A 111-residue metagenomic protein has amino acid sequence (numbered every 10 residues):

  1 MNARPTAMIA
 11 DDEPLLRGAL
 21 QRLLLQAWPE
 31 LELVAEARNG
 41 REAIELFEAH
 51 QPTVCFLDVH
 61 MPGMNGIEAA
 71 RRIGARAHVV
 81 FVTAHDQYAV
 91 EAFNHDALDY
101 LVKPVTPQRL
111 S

Functional and structural regions predicted by a protein language model:
M1-N2, I73: Short, flexible hinge/linker loops that cap or flank conserved catalytic cores
N2-P5, E13-A35: Two-component/phosphorelay signaling modules centered on CheY-like receiver
M8, R38, M64: Short glycine/serine/threonine-biased micro-segments
A10, L33, H78-V79: A generic secondary-structure micro-motif detector that highlights 1-2 residue hydrophobic/ambivalent hotspots embedded
A10-D11, A37, C55: Conserved sequence signature across two-component system core domains
A35-R38, V102: Short loop/edge segments at beta-strand edges and connector loops that shape dinucleotide/nucleotide cofactor-binding
N39-A43: Short alpha-helical segment
I44-S111: CheY-like receiver
